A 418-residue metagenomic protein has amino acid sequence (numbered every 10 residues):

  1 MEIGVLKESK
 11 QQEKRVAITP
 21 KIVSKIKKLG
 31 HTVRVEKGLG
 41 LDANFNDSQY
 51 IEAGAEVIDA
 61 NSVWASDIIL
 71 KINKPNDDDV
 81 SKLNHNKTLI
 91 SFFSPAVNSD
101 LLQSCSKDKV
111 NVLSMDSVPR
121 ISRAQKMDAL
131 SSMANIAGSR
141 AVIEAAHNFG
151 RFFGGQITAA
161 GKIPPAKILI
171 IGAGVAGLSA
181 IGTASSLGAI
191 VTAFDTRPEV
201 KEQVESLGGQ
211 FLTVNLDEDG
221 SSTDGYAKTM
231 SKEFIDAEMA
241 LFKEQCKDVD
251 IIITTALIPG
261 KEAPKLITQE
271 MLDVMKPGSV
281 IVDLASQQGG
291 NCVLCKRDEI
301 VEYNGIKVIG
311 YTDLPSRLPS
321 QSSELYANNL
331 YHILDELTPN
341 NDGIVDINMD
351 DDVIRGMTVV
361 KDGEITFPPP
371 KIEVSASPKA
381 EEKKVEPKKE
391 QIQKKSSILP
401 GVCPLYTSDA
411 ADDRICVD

Functional and structural regions predicted by a protein language model:
E2, E8, D77-K167: Glycine/serine-rich phosphate-binding loop and adjoining beta1-alpha1 elements at the start of nucleotide-handling
V5-S104, D108: An N-terminal-biased, well-structured beta-alpha scaffold segment characteristic of Rossmann-like dinucleotide-binding
K7, Q12-G40, Q156-Q245: Glycine-rich phosphate/diphosphate-binding loop of Rossmann-like nucleotide-binding domains
A55-V63, P75, S222-I251, A256-L266: A structured beta-alpha segment of the ubiquitous adenosine-cofactor-binding alpha/beta core
H85-S104, N111-M115, I252-K296, I300 (+1 more regions): ADP-ribose/adenylate-binding Rossmann-like module
D116-V118, S122-T158, P165, S286 (+1 more regions): Adenosine-phosphate binding glycine-rich loop
P387-L405: Membrane-water interface at loop-to-transmembrane-helix junctions
Y406-D412: Conserved small/polar residues in nucleotide/adenosyl-binding loops
